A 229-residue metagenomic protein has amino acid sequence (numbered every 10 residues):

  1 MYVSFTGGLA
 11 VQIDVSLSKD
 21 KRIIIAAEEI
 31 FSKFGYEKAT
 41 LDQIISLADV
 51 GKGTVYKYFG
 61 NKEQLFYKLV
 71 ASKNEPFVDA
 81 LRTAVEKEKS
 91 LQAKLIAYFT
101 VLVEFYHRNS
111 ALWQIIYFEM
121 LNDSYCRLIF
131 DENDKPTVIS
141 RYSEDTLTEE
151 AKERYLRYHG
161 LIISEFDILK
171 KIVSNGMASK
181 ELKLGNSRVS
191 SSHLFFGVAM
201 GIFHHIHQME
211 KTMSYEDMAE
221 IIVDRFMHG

Functional and structural regions predicted by a protein language model:
M1-A10, E104, D167, K171-S179 (+1 more regions): C-terminal peripheral helix-coil segments that are non-catalytic and often amphipathic
M1-F34, K38-V50, Q64: Basic, helix-initiating cap at the start of DNA-binding domains
R22-E29, K33, L47, Q64-E86 (+8 more regions): Alpha-helical structural segments
E37, L182-K183: Conserved hydrophobic residue
Y56-F59, E63: A short His-aromatic
A84, I116, M120-R127, T146 (+1 more regions): Secondary-structure edge/capping motif, primarily at the C-terminal ends of alpha-helices and the immediately following
Q114-I116, I129, L184-G185: Short, hydrophobic secondary-structure boundary micro-motifs
C126-S179, V189-H193: Amphipathic alpha-helical packing segments from all-alpha helical-bundle domains
